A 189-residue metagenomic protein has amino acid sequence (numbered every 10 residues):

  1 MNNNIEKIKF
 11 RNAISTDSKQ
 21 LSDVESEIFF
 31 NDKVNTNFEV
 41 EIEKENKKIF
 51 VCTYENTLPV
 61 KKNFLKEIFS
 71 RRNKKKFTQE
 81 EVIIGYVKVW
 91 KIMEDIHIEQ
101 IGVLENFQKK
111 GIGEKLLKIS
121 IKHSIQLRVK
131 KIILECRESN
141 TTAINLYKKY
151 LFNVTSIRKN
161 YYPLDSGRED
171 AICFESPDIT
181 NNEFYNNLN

Functional and structural regions predicted by a protein language model:
N3-N106, L117-I119, H123, L127 (+1 more regions): Acetyl-CoA-dependent GNAT
K47-I49, R168-C173: Short hydrophobic/aromatic beta-strand or adjacent loop that forms the aromatic wall/cage of a ligand/substrate-binding
L104-K110, E138-S139: Active-site acidic-Proline motif in GNAT/NAT acetyltransferases
G111, R128, L151: Short glycine-rich hinge loops at helix-strand junctions in the catalytic core of two-component histidine kinases
G113, L117, N140-A143, N160-D165: Short glycine/proline-centered loop/turn elements that form peptide/ligand docking sites
S124-E135, L146: Conserved GNAT acetyl-CoA-binding A-motif
K131-R137, D170-P177, N182: Conserved catalytic core of the tyrosine transesterase superfamily
I133-C136, K148, N153-D170: Conserved catalytic-core motifs of GNAT/GCN5-like acyltransferases
